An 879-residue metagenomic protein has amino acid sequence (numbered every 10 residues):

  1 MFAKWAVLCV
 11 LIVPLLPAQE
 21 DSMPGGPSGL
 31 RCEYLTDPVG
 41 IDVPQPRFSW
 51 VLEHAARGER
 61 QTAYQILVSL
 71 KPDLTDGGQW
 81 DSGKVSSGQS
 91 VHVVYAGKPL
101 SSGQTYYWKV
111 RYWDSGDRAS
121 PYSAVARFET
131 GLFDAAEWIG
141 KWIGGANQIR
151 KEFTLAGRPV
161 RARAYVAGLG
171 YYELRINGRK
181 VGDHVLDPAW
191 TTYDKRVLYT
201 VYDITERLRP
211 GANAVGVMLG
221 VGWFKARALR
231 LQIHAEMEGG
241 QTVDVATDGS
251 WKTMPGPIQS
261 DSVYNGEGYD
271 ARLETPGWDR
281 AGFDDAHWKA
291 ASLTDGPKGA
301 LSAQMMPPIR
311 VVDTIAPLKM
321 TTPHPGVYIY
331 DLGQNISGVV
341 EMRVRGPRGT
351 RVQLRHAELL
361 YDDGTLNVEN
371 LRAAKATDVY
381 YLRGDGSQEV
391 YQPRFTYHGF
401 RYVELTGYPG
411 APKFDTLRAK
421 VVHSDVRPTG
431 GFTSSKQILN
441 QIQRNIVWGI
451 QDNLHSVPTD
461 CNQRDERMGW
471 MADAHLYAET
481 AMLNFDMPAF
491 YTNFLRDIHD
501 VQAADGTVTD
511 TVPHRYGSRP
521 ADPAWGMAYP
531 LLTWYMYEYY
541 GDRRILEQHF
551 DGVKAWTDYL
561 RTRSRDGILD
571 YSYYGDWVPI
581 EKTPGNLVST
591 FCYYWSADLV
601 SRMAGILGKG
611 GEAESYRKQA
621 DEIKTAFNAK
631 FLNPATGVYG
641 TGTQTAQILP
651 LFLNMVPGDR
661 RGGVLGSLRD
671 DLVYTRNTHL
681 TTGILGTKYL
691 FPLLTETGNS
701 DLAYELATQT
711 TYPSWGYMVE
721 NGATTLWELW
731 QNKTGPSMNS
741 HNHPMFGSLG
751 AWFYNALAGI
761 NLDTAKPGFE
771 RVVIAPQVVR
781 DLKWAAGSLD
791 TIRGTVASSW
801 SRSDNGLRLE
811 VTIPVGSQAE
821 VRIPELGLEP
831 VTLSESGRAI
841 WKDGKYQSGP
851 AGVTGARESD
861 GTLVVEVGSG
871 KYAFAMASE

Functional and structural regions predicted by a protein language model:
K4-P14: Bacterial N-terminal signal peptides
E20-T105, K109-R464, A472-D473, A489-F490 (+5 more regions): Extracellular/oxidizing-compartment recognition motifs
A162-V166, I176, V339-E358, Q392-F395 (+6 more regions): Alpha-helical support elements that line or immediately flank enzyme active sites and cofactor-binding pockets
Y171, R230, D248-S250, M254 (+11 more regions): Active-site acid/base region of carbohydrate-active enzymes
Y172, K180-D183, D187-P188, I498 (+9 more regions): Active/binding-pocket-proximal capping segment
Q232-H234, A246-G277, Q304-D313, D701-E879: Non-catalytic C-terminal accessory modules of carbohydrate-active enzymes
Y269-D270, D465-E466, M471, N484 (+5 more regions): C-terminal capping/lid segments that line or modulate ligand- or cofactor-binding pockets
